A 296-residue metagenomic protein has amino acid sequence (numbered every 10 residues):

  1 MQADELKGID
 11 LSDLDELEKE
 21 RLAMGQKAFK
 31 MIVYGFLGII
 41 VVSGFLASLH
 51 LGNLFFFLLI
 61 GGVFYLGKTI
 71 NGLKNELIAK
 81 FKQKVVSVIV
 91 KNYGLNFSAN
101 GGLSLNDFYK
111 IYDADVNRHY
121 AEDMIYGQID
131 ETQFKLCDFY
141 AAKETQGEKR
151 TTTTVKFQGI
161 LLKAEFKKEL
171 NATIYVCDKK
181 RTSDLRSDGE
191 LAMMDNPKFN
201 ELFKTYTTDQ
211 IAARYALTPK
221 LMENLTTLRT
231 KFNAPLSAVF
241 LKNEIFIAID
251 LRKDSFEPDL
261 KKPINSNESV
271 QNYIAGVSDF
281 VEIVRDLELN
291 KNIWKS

Functional and structural regions predicted by a protein language model:
M1-F29: Cytosolic juxtamembrane N-terminal segments of multi-pass membrane proteins
M1-G8, I32-G35, L49, W294-S296: Intrinsic disorder/low-complexity detector
Q2-D13, I78-G94: Juxtamembrane membrane-interface segments of multi-pass membrane proteins
G25, G62-V88: Transmembrane-cytosolic junction motif
Q26-V41: Transmembrane alpha-helical segments and their cytosolic interface motifs in multi-pass membrane proteins
L37-V41, I60-G62, F108: Core hydrophobic alpha-helical membrane-spanning segments
F45-I60: Hydrophobic alpha-helical transmembrane segments
S87, K91-K143, G147-S296: Charged, low-complexity intrinsically disordered regions
